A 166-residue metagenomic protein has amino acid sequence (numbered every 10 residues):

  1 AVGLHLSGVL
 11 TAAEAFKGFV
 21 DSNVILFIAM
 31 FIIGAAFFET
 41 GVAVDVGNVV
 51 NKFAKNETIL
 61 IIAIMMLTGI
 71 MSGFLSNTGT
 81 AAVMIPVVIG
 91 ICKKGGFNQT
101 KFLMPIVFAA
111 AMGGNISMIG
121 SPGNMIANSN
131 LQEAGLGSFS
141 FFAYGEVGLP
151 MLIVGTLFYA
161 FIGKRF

Functional and structural regions predicted by a protein language model:
A1, N77-M84, M104, I116-G120: Hydrophobic alpha-helical membrane segments of integral membrane proteins
A1-L6, V87, L149: Small-residue-enriched core segments of transmembrane alpha-helices in multipass membrane transport and channel
V2, A63, L67, P105-F108 (+1 more regions): Hydrophobic residues within alpha-helical transmembrane segments of multi-pass solute transporters/permease subunits
V2-L6, G69-I70, A111, A134: Alpha-helical transmembrane segments of multipass membrane proteins
G3-L4, F37, I116, M151: Hydrophobic residues within membrane-embedded alpha-helical segments of Major Facilitator Superfamily
G3-T11, S129: Membrane-embedded alpha-helical segments in integral membrane proteins
V9-G95, T156, A160: Membrane-embedded alpha-helical segments and adjacent helix-loop junctions characteristic of multi-pass solute
K94-F166: Juxtamembrane and boundary regions of transmembrane helices in multi-pass small-molecule transporters and channels
